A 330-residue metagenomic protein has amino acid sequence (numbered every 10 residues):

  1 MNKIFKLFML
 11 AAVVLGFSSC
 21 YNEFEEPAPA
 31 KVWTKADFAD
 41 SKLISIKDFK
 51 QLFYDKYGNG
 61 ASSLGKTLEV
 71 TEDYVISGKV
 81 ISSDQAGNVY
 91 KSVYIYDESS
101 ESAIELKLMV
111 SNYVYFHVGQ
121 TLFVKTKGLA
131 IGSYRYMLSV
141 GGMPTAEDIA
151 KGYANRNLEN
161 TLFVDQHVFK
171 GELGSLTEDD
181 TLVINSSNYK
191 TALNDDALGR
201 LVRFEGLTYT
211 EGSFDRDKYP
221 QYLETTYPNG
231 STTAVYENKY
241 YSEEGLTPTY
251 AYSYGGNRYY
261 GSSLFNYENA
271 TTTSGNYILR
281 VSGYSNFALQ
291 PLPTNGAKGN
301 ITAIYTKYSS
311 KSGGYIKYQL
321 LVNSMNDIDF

Functional and structural regions predicted by a protein language model:
M1-N2, Y21: N-terminal hydrophobic targeting signals that begin at the initiator methionine
K3-L10: Sec-dependent signal peptide recognition, specifically the positively charged N-region followed immediately by
G16-S19: C-terminal motif of bacterial Sec signal peptides marking the signal peptidase cleavage site
Y21-V89, Y94-F330: OB-fold nucleic-acid-binding modules
